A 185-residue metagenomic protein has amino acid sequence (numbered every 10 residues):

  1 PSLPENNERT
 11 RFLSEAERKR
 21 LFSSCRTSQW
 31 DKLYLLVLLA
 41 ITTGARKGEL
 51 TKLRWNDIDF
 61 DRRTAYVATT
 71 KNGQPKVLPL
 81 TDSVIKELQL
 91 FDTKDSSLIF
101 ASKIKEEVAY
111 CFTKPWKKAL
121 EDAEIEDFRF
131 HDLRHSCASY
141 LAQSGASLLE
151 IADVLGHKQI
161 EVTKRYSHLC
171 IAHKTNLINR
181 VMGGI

Functional and structural regions predicted by a protein language model:
P1-K47, T51-K52, D61, K71-N72 (+2 more regions): Basic, Lys/Arg- and aromatic-enriched nucleic-acid-binding interface segment
P4-N6, F12, T69-G73, S83 (+1 more regions): Catalytic-site neighborhood detector that most strongly recognizes the C-terminal catalytic loop/helix of tyrosine
N7, S28-D31, K105-T113, D127-D132: N-terminal core-binding DNA-recognition domain of tyrosine site-specific recombinases/integrases
S14, L21, W116, T163-Y166: Mobile genetic element proteins and their domesticated derivatives, centered on retroelements and DNA transposons
R20-S24, K76-D82, K86, L90-F91 (+1 more regions): DNA/chromatin major-groove-contacting recognition/catalytic segments
L35-L38, T42-E49, P115-K118, R134-K158 (+2 more regions): C-terminal catalytic core of tyrosine-transesterase DNA break-rejoin enzymes
R62, L90, S96, S102-E106 (+2 more regions): C-terminal secondary-structure termini that scaffold catalytic or DNA-interacting sites
T81-E126: Active-site/catalytic core of tyrosine-dependent DNA strand-transfer enzymes
